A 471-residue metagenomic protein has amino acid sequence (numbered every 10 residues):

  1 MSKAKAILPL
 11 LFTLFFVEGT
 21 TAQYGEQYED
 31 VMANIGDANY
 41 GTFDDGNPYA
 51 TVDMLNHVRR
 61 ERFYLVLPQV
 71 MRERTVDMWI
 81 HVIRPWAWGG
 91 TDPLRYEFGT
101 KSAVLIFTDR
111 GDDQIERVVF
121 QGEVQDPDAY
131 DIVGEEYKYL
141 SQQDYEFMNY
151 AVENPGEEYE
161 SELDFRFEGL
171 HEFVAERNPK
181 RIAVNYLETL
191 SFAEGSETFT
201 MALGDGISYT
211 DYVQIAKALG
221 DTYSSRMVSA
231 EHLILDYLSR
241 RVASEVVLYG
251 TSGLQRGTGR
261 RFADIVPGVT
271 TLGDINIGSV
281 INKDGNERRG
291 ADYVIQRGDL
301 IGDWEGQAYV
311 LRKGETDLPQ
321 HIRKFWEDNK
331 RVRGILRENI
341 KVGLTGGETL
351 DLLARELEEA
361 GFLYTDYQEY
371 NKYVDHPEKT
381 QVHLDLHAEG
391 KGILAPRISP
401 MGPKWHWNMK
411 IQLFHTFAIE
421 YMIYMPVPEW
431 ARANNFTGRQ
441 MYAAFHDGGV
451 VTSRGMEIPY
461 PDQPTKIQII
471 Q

Functional and structural regions predicted by a protein language model:
M1-L8: Bacterial N-terminal signal peptides that target proteins for export
F12-L14: Repetitive helical segments and hydrophobic/amphipathic motifs
Q23-Q471: Active-site neighborhoods and metal-handling regions in enzymes and metal-associated proteins
